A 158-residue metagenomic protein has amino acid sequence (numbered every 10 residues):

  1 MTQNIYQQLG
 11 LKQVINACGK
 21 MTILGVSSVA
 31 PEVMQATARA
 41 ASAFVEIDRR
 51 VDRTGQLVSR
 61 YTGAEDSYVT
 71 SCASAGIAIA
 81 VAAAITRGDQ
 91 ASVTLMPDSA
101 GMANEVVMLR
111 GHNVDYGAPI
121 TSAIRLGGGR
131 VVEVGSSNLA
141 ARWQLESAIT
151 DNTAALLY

Functional and structural regions predicted by a protein language model:
M1-F44: N-terminal "arm"/small-domain region of PLP-dependent enzymes with the aminotransferase-like
I5-Q8, Q13-N16, S59-T62, V69 (+4 more regions): Solvent-exposed alpha-helices and their adjacent loops that cap or buttress functional pockets in soluble metabolic
I15-A17, I47-V51, Y68-S71, M108 (+2 more regions): General beta-strand structural signal in soluble alpha/beta enzymes
M21, G111-V114: Short glycine-enriched loops at secondary-structure junctions
S27-S74, A83: Conserved N-terminal alpha-helix of the aminotransferase class I/II PLP-enzyme fold
A83-Q90, S122-R130: A glycine- and small-aliphatic-rich helix-loop capping segment at beta-alpha/alpha-beta transitions that lines
R87-H112: Conserved PLP-anchoring active-site segment centered on the Schiff-base-forming lysine
L139-Y158: Active-site phosphate-binding strand-loop segment of PLP-dependent enzymes
